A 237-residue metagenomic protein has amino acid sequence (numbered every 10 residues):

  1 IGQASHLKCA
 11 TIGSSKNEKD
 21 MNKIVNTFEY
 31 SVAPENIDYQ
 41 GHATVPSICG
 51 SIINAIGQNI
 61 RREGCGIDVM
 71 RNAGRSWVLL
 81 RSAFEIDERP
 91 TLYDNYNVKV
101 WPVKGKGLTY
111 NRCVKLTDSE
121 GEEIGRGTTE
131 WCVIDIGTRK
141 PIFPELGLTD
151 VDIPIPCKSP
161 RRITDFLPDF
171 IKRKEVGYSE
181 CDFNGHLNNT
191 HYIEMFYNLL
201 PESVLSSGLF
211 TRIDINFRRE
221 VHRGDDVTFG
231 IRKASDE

Functional and structural regions predicted by a protein language model:
S5, S14-S15: Serine residues within intrinsically disordered or low-complexity segments
M21-L79, I124-T128, D135-R212: Hot-dog-fold acyl-thioester-processing enzymes
K23-F28, A83-F166, F217, V221-R223 (+1 more regions): HotDog/MaoC-like acyl-thioester-processing domains
F196-E237: Glycine/small-residue-rich hydrophobic helix-like segments
